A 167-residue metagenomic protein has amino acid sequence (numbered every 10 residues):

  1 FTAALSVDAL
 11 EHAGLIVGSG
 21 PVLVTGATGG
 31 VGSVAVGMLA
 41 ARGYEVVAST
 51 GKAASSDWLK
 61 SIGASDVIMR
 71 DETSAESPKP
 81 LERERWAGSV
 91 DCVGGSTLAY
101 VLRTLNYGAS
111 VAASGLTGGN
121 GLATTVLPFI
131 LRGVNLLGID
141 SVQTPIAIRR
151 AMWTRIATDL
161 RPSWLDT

Functional and structural regions predicted by a protein language model:
F1, G30, A53-A54, S96 (+1 more regions): Short alpha-helical
F1-A41: Short internal alpha-helix immediately C-terminal to a glycine-rich phosphate-binding loop in Rossmann-like
A13-S19, D71-W86, Q143-T144, L165: Short, flexible, glycine-rich and Lys/Arg-enriched loop motifs at helix boundaries that contact anionic partners
P21, Y44-V46, S110, N135: Residues at the starts of beta-strands that form the adenosine-phosphate
V36-G37, D57, A99, L127: Alpha-helical segments flanking ligand/cofactor-binding loops in enzyme cores
A40-S96: Adenosine-nucleotide cofactor-binding segment
S96-W164: Glycine-rich phosphate-binding loop and adjacent beta-alpha segment of Rossmann(oid) nucleotide-cofactor-binding
